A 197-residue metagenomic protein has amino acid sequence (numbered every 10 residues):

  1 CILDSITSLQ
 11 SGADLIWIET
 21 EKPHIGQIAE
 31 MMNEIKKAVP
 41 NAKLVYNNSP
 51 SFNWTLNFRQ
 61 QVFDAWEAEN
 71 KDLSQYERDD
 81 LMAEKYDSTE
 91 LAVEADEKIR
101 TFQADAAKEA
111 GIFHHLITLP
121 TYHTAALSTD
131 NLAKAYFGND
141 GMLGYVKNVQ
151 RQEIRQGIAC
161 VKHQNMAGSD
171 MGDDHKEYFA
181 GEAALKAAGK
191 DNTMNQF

Functional and structural regions predicted by a protein language model:
C1-L116, D130, K134, S169-F197: Alpha/beta enzyme core
K43-S51, K108, N139-R155: Short, basic, helix/turn surface patches
T55, H123-T124: A SIS-like phosphosugar-recognition module
I117-T121: Short acidic/histidine-rich active-site segments
A126-L143: C-terminal helical cap(s) of enzyme catalytic domains, especially alpha/beta-barrels
K147, R155-D170: TerminUS-proximal long segments
